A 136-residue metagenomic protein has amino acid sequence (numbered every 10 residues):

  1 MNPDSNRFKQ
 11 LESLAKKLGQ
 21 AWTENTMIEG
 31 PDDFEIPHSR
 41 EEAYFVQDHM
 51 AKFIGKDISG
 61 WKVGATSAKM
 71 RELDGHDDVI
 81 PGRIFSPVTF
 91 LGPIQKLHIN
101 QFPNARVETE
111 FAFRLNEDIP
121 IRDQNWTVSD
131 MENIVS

Functional and structural regions predicted by a protein language model:
P3-S136: Active-site microenvironments in enzyme catalytic cores
